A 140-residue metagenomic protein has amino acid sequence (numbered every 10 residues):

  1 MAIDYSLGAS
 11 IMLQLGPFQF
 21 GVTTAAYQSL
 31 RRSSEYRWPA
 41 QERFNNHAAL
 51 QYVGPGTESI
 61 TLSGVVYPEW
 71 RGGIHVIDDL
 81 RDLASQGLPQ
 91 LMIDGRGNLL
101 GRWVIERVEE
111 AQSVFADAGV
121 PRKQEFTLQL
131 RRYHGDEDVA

Functional and structural regions predicted by a protein language model:
M1-A140: Compositionally biased, intrinsically disordered low-complexity segments enriched in polar/Pro/Gly and often Gln
